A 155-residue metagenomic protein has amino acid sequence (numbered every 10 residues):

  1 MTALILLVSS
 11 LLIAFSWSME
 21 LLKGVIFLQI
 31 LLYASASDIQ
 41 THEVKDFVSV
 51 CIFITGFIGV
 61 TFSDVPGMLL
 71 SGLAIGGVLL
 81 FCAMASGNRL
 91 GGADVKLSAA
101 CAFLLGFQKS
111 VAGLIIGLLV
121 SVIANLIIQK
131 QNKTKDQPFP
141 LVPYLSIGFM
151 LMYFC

Functional and structural regions predicted by a protein language model:
M1-C155: A membrane-topology feature that recognizes alpha-helical transmembrane segments and their immediate juxtamembrane
